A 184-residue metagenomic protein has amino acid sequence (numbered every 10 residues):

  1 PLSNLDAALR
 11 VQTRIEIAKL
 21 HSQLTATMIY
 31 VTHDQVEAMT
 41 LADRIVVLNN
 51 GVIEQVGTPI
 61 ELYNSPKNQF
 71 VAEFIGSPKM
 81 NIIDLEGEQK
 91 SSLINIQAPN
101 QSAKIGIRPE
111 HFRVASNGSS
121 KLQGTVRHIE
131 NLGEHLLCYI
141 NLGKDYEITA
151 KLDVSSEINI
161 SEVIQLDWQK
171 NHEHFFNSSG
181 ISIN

Functional and structural regions predicted by a protein language model:
P1-F70: ABC ATPase nucleotide-binding domains
V36, I60, Q69, M80-N81 (+2 more regions): Glycine-centered loop/turn positions within well-structured domains that cap or flank conserved ligand/cofactor-binding
N49, Q55, F74, K104 (+1 more regions): Short glycine/serine/threonine-biased micro-segments
T58, F70, D84-E86, Q123-R127: Residues located in well-ordered beta-strands
N64-E88: C-terminal boundary and immediately downstream tail of ABC-type ATPase nucleotide-binding domains
P78, Q89-N184: Non-catalytic connector elements of ABC transporters
